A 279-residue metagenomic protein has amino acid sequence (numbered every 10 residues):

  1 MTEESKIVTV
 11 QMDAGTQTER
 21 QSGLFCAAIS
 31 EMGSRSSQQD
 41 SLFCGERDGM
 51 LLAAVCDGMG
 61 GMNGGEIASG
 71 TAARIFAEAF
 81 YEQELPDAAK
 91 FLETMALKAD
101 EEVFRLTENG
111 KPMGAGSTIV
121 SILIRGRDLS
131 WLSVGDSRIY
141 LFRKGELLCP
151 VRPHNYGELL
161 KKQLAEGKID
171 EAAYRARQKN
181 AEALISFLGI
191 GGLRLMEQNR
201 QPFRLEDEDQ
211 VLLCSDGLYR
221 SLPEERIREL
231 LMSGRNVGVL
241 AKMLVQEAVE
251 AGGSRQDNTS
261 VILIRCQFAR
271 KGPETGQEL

Functional and structural regions predicted by a protein language model:
M1-L279: PP2C/PPM-type serine/threonine phosphatase catalytic domain
